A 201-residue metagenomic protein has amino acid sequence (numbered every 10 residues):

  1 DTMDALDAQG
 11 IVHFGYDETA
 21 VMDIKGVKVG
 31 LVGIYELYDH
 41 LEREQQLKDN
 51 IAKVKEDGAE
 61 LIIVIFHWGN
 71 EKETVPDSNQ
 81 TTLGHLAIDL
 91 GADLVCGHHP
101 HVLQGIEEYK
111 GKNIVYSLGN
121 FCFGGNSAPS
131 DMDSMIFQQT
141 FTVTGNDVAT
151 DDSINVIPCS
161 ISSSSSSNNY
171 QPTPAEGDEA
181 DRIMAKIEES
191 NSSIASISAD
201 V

Functional and structural regions predicted by a protein language model:
D1-V201: Acidic, metal/ion-coordinating pockets
